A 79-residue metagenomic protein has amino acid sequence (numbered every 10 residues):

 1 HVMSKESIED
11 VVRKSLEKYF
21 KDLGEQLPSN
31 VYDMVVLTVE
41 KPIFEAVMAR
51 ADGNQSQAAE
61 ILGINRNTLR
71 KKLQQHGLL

Functional and structural regions predicted by a protein language model:
V2-S7, K14-L79: Bacterial C-terminal helix-turn-helix
